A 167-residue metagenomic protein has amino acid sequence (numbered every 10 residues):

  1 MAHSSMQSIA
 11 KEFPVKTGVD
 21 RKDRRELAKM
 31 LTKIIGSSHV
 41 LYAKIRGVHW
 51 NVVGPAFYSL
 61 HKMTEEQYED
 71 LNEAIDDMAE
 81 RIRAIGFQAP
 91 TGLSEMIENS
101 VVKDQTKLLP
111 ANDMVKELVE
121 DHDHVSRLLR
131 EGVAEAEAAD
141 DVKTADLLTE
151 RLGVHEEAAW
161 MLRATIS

Functional and structural regions predicted by a protein language model:
M1-T17: Acidic, low-complexity proline/glycine-rich segments
I9-A10, R46, L93-E98: Mobile beta-alpha loop/short-helix "lid" or hinge segments that flank ligand
E12-I34, A111: Disorder-to-helix initiation segments
G18-E26, L41-E66, G132-K143: Helix-loop segments that flank and shape redox-cofactor active sites
R25-I35, H39, E65, N72 (+4 more regions): Short amphipathic alpha-helical segments with heptad-repeat character
I35, Y42, H49, Y68 (+6 more regions): A structural signal for well-ordered alpha-helices, especially hydrophobic packing surfaces of coiled-coils
V52-E95, T165: Conserved alpha-helical segments that form or flank metal/cofactor-binding pockets of metalloenzymes
D76, E80, S94-E150: Acidic/histidine-rich alpha-helical segments that form the ligand environment of transition-metal centers
